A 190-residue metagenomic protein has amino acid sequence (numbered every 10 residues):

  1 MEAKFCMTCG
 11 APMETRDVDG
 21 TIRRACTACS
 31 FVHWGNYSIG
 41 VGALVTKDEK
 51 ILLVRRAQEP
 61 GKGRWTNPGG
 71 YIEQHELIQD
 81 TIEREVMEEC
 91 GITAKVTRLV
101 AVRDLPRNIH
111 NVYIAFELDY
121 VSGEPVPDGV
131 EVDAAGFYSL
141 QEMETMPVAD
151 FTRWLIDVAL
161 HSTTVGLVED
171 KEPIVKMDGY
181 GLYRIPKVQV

Functional and structural regions predicted by a protein language model:
M1-E2, V190: Basic/polar N-terminal segments that are highly enriched at the extreme N-terminus, encompassing both cleavable
E2-A43: Acidic, metal-coordinating catalytic segment for phosphate/diphosphate chemistry, firing primarily on the Nudix
T8, A25, L52-L53, T66 (+1 more regions): Conserved beta-strand segments that form the floor/walls of ligand-binding pockets within enzyme and binding domains
V18, A57-E59, D104-R107: Short polar/acidic secondary-structure junctions
A28, R56, G69, L118 (+1 more regions): Active-site donor-binding loop signature of nucleotide-sugar glycosyltransferases
V32-A101: Long, charge-rich boundary regions
I72-V96, R103-V158, L182-V190: Unchanged
H161-V190: Acidic/histidine-enriched, glycine/proline-rich intrinsically disordered or flexible terminal extensions
